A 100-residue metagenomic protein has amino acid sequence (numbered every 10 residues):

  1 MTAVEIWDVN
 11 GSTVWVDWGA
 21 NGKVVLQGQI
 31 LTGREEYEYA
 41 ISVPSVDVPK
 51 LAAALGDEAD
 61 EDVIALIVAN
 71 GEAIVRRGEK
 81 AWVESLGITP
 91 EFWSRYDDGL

Functional and structural regions predicted by a protein language model:
M1-V25: Short, charged/polar N-terminal "headpieces" of proteins
N10-G11, G33-Y37: Generic structural signal for short, solvent-exposed loop/turn connectors between secondary structure elements
W18, G28, V43-S45: Surface-exposed beta-strand edges and flanking loops
K23, I30-E35: Short, surface-exposed beta-strand-loop junctions and turns on beta-sheet-rich folds
E35-L100: Mixed-charge, Lys/Arg-enriched low-complexity segments
